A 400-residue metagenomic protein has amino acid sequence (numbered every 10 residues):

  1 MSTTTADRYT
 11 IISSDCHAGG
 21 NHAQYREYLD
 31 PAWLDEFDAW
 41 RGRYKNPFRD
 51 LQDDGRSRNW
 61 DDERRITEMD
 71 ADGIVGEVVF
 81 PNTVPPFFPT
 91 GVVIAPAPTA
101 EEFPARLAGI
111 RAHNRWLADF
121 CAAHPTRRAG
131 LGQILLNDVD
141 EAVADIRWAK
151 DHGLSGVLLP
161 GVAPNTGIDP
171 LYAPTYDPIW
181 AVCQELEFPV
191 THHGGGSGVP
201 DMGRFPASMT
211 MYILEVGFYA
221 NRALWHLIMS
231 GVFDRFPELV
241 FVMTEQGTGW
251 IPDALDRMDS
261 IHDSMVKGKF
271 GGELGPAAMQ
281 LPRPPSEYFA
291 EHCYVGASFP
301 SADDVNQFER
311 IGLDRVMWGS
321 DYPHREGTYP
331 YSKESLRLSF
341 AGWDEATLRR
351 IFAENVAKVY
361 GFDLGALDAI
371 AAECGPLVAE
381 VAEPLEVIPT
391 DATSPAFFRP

Functional and structural regions predicted by a protein language model:
S2-I12, N21-G76, A108, R115-A123 (+7 more regions): Mid-to-C-terminal alpha-helical segments outside catalytic/metal-binding sites
I11, N46-D54, D70-V93, R127-Q133 (+1 more regions): Divalent metal-dependent hydrolysis catalytic cores, especially in the metallo-beta-lactamase
H17, N82, V162, G195-G196 (+1 more regions): Flexible loop residues that form catalytic and substrate-binding hotspots at small-molecule/glycan-binding clefts
H22-R56, V92-F103, L107, G198-V216 (+1 more regions): Active-site gating loops and adjacent loop-to-helix segments of metal-dependent hydrolytic enzymes
D54-E63, A108-R115, L136, D140 (+1 more regions): Aromatic- and glycine-enriched glycan-recognition loops and surfaces that form the carbohydrate-binding subsites
F80-P85, L136, G194-V199, P323-H324: Short glycine-enriched loops at secondary-structure junctions
P81-A112, D119-A129, I134-L135, W148-H152 (+1 more regions): Active-site-proximal, glycine-rich beta->alpha crossover segments in alpha/beta enzymes that shape flexible
R127, I134, D140, I146-M317 (+2 more regions): Catalytic pocket-lining loop regions of alpha/beta-barrel enzymes, especially the amidohydrolase/enolase/GH5 lineages
